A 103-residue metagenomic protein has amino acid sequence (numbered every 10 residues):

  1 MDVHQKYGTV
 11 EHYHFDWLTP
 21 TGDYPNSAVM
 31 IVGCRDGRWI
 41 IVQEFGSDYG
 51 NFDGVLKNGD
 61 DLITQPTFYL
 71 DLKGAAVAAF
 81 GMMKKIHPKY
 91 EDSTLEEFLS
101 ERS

Functional and structural regions predicted by a protein language model:
M1-A28, D92, F98-E101: Negatively charged, low-complexity tracts enriched in Asp/Glu with abundant Ser/Thr
M1-H4, G50-S103: Mixed-charge, Lys/Arg-enriched low-complexity segments
V10, I31, I40-I41, I63 (+1 more regions): Weak global preference for isoleucine
Y13-H14, F45, T67: Compositionally biased, intrinsically disordered low-complexity segments enriched in polar/proline residues
P20-G22, D36, D48, G74: Generic "edge-of-domain/loop-turn" microfeature
S27, R35, A79-F80: Bulky hydrophobic/aromatic packing residues
M30-N58: A short, structured beta-strand/loop element
